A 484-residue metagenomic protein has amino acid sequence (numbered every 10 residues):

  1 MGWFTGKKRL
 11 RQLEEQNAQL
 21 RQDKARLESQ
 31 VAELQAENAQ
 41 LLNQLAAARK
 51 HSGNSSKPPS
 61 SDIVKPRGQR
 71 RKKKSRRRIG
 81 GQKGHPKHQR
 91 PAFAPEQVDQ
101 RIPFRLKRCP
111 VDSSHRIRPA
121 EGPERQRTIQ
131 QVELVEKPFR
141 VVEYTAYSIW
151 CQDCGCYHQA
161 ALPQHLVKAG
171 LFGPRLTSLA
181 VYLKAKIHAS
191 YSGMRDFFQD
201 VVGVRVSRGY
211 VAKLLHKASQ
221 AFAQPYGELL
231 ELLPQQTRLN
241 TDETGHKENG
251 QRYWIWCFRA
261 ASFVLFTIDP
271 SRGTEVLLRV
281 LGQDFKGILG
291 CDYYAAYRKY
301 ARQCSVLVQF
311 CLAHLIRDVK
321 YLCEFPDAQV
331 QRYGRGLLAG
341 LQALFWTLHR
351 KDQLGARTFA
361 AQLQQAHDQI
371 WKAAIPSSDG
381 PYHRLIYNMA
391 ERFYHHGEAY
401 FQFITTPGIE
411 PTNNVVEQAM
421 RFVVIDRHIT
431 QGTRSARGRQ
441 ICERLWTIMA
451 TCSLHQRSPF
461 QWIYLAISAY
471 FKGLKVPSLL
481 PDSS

Functional and structural regions predicted by a protein language model:
M1-K168, T241, C291: Short, flexible loop/hinge motifs at secondary-structure junctions
F4, R11, A18, A25 (+5 more regions): Catalytic center-proximal scaffold of phosphoryl-transfer enzymes
